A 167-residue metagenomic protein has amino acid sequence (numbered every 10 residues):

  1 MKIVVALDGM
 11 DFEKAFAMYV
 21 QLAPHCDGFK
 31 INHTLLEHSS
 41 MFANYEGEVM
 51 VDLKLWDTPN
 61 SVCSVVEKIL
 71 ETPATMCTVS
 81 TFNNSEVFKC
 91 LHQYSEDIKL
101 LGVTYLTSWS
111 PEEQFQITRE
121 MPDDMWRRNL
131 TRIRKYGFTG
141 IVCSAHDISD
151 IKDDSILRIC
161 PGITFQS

Functional and structural regions predicted by a protein language model:
M1, Y45-E46, E96, D154: Residue-level preference for short coil/turn positions at secondary-structure junctions
M1-I3, L7: Catalytic cores of phosphodiester-bond-cleaving enzymes
V5, F29, K54, C77 (+1 more regions): Conserved, mostly hydrophobic/aromatic
L7-A43, L53, P59-V62, K152: Conserved alpha/beta-domain cores
A23-C26, E46, T72, S95: A structural signal for short coil/turn segments at secondary-structure junctions
F42-Y45, L91-Q93: Short, aromatic/basic amphipathic alpha-helical patches
D57-S149, D154-L157, T164-S167: Conserved anion-binding
